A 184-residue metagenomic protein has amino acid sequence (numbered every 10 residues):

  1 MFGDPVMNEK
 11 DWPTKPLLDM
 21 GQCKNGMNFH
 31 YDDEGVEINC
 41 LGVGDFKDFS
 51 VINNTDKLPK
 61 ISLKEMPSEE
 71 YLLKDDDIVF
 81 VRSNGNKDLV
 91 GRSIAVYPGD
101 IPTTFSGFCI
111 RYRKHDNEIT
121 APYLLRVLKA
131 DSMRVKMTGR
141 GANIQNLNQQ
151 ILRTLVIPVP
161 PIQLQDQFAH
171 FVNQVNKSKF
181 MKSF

Functional and structural regions predicted by a protein language model:
M1-N28, T154-F184: Non-catalytic DNA-recognition/assembly elements of restriction-modification systems
V6, I61, M66, I110-Y112: Short beta-strand element of the conserved SAM-dependent methyltransferase core
K10, K15, V36, K74 (+1 more regions): Structured loop/turn residues at beta-strand edges in well-structured enzyme cores
K15-H30, D45-D77: Sequence-specific dsDNA recognition surfaces
K15-Q22, K47, I52-N53, P98-P102 (+2 more regions): Basic, amphipathic alpha-helical recognition segments used for DNA target recognition
H30-C40, I52-K60, E70-K74, N86-D88 (+3 more regions): Short, surface-exposed loop/turn microsegments at beta-strand edges and helix-strand junctions
I38, D77, A121-L125: Non-catalytic, well-ordered alpha-helical scaffold segments
